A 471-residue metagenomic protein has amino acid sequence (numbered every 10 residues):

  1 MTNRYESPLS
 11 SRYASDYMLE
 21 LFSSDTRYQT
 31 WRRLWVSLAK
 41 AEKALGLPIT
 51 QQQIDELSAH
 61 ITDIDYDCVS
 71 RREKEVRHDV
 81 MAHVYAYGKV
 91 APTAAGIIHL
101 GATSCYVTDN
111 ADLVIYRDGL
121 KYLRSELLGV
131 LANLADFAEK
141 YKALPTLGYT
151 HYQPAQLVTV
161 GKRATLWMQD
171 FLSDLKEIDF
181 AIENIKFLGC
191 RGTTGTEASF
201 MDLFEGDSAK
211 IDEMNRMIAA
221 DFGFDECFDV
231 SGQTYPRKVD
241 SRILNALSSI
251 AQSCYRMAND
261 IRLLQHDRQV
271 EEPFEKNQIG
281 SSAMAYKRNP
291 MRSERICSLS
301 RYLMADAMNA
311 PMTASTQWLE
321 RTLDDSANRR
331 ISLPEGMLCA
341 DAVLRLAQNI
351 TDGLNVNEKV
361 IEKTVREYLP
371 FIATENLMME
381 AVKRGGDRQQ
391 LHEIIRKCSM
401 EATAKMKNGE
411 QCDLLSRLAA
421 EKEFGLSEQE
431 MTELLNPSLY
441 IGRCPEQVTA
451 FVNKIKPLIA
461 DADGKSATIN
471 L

Functional and structural regions predicted by a protein language model:
M1-M201, G206-M217, G280-S281, M291-R295 (+5 more regions): A helix-coil-helix interface module used to build multimeric assemblies and to scaffold catalytic/cofactor sites
L19-S23, C68-S70, Q278-S298, E320-E335 (+4 more regions): Short beta-alpha connecting loops at secondary-structure transitions that line or flank enzyme active sites
R77-V80, L127, L131-L134, A164-I178 (+5 more regions): Alpha-helical transition-metal enzyme core signature, strongest for iron centers
E139-G161, E271-K287, E320-A327, D352-I372: Glycine-rich cofactor-pocket loops
D174, I178, D225, G232-S326 (+1 more regions): Glycine-rich anion/phosphate-binding loop at the beta-strand->alpha-helix junction
S208-Q233: Active-site-adjacent "gating/activation" loops or surface patches in catalytic cores
E271, E393-M400: Active/binding-pocket-proximal capping segment
Y302-R388, I394: Long, amphipathic alpha-helical stalk/connector segments used for oligomerization, subunit docking, or mechanical
